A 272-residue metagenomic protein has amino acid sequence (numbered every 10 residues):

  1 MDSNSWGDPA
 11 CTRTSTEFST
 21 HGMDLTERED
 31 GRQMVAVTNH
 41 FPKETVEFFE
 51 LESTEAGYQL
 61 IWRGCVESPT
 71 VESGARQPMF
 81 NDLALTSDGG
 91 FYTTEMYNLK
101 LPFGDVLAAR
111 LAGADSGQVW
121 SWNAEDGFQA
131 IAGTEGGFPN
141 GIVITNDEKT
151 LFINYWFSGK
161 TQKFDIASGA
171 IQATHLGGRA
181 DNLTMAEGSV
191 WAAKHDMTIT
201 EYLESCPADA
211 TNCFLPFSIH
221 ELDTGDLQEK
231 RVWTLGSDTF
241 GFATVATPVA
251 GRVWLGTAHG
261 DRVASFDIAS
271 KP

Functional and structural regions predicted by a protein language model:
M1, L51-A56, W122-D126, D165-G169 (+2 more regions): Short loop/turn segments that connect beta-strands within beta-propeller blades
S3-G22, T26-R28, R32-S87, T94-L101 (+1 more regions): Asp-box/WD-like beta-propeller blade repeats and closely related beta-sheet repeat scaffolds
A10-T16, R63-A75, I131-G136, A173-G177 (+1 more regions): Surface loop/turn motifs at the tips and blade-to-blade linkers of beta-strand repeat domains
S19, P42, M79, D115 (+6 more regions): Beta-rich catalytic cores
T26-G31, L85-D88, N146-E148, M185-G188 (+1 more regions): Residue-level detector of Asp-centered blade-edge/turn motifs that repeat once per structural unit in beta-propeller
V37-T38, T93-A114, A193-F214, S265: Short, conserved, GDST-rich strand-edge loop motifs in beta-rich repeat architectures
L176-V232: Loop/turn-rich, solvent-exposed surfaces of beta-rich toroidal or solenoidal domains
F242-P272: Blade-level signature of beta-propeller repeat domains, shared across WD40, Kelch, NHL, RCC1 and BNR/Asp-box propellers
